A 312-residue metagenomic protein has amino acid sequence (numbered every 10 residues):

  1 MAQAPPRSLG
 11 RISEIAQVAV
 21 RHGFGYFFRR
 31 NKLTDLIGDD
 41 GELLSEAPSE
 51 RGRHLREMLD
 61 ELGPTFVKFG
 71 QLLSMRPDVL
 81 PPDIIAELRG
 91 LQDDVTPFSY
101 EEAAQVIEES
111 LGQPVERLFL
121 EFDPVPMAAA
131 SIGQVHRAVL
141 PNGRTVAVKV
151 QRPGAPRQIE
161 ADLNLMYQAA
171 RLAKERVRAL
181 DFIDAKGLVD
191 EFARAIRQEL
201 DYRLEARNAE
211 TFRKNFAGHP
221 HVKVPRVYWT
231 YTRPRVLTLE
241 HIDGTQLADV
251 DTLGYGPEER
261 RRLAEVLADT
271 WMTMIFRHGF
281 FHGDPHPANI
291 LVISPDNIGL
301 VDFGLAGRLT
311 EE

Functional and structural regions predicted by a protein language model:
M1-Q134, E160-A185: N-terminal accessory/targeting segments that precede structured cores
P82, R89-T96, E108, P156-A161 (+4 more regions): ATP-dependent phospho-/nucleotidyl transfer catalytic cores
A129, R144-A147, Q158: Conserved cytosolic headpiece of P-type ATPases
R137, R144-R152: Glycine-rich ATP phosphate-binding loop
A138-V139, P285: Conserved beta3 strand of the Hanks-type protein kinase catalytic N-lobe
N142-R144, N297: Short acidic/polar mixed-charge low-complexity motifs
A288-V292: Hydrophobic residue at the +6 position relative to the catalytic HRD Asp in the kinase catalytic loop
T310-E312: Short, intrinsically disordered, charge-balanced linker/junction segments flanking boundaries in proteins
